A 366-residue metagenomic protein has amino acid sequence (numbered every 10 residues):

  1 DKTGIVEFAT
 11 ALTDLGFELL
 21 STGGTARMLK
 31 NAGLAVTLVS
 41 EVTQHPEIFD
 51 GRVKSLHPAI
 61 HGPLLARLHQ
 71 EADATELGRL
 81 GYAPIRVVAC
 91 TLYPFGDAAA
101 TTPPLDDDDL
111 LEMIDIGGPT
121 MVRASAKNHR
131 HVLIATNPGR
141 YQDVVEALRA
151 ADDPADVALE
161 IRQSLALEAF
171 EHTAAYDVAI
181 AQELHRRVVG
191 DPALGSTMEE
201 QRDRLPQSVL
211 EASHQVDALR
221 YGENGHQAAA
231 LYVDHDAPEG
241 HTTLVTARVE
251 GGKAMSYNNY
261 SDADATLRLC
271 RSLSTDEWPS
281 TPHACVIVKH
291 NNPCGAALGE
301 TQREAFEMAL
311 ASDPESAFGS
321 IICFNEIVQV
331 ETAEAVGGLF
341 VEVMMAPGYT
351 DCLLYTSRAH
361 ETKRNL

Functional and structural regions predicted by a protein language model:
D1-S21, T25-T37: N-terminal glycine-/serine-/threonine-rich phosphate-binding loop
G24-F95: Glycine-rich nucleotide/cofactor/substrate-binding loop typically near the N-terminus or early in the first domain
L56-I60, F95-L105, S125-A126, T242-A254 (+1 more regions): Gly-rich Lys/Arg/Thr-decorated short loops/hinges at beta-loop-alpha junctions or inter-strand turns that position
C90-E112, I116, T120-V157: A short, charged helix-loop
V157-D276: Long, charged alpha-helical interface segments
A237-G338, E342-V343, Y349: Gly/His-enriched, cation/cofactor- and phosphate-binding structural elements
Y355-K363: Conserved small/polar residues in nucleotide/adenosyl-binding loops
